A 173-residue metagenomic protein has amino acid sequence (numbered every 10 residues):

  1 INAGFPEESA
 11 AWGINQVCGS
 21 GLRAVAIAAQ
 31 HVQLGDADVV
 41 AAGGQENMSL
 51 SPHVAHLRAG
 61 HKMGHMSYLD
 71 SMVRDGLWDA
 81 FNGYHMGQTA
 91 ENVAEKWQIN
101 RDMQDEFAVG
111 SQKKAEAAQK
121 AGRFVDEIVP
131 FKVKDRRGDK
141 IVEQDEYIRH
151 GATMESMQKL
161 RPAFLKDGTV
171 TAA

Functional and structural regions predicted by a protein language model:
I1-D38, L69, F81-Q88, G151-A173: Conserved catalytic cysteine-centered active-site region of acyl-thioester-dependent Claisen-condensing enzymes
E7-A10, Q30, N47, H61 (+10 more regions): Preference for short coil/turn "hinge" residues that link or interrupt alpha-helices
W12, G44, P52, E106 (+1 more regions): Proline- and acidic/polar-enriched loop/turn elements at helix boundaries
G13-I14, R74-G76, N100: A short, structure-level motif marking secondary-structure boundaries and short turns
Q16-E46, Q88, A94-R123: Active-site-proximal alpha-helical scaffold in enzymes
A29, Q33, V39-V93: Flexible glycine-/small-residue-enriched beta->alpha junction loops that bind anionic phosphate/pyrophosphate groups
M103-A173: N-terminal extracellular/periplasmic Venus flytrap/periplasmic-binding protein-like
